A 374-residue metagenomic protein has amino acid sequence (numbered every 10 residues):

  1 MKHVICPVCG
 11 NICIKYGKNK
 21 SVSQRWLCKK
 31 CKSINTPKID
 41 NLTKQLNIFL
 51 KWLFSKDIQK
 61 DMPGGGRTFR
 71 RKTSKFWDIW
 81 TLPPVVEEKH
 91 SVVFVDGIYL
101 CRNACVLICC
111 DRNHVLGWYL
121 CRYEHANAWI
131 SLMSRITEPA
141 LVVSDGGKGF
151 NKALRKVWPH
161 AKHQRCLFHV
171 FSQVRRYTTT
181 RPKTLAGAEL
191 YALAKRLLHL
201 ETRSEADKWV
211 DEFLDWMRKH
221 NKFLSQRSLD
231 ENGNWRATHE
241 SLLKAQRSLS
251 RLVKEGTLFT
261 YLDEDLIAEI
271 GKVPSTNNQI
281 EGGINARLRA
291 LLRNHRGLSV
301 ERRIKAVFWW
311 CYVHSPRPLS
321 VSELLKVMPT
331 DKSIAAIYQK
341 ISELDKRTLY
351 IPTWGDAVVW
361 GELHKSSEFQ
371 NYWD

Functional and structural regions predicted by a protein language model:
M1-I5: A broadly conserved sequence feature marking short terminus-proximal activation segments in nucleic acid-centric
P7-V8, K30: Short, cysteine/histidine-rich loop/knuckle motifs that typically chelate Zn2+
C13-I14, T36: Short functional micro-motifs and their immediate structural scaffolds
K15-R25: Short linker/helix segments within small regulatory modules
S23, L27, S33-I34, G64-H160: RNase H-like nuclease fold core
R25, K30-K32, T36-I48, L141-G147 (+2 more regions): Acidic/histidine-rich catalytic cores and adjacent linkers of DNA breakage/strand-transfer/modification proteins
W52-P63: Short, charged amphipathic recognition helices of the HTH superfamily and cognate SANT/SANTA-like modules
D145-K148, K152-A194: Conserved beta-strand -> loop -> alpha-helix junction used to position metal-binding or nucleic-acid-contacting
